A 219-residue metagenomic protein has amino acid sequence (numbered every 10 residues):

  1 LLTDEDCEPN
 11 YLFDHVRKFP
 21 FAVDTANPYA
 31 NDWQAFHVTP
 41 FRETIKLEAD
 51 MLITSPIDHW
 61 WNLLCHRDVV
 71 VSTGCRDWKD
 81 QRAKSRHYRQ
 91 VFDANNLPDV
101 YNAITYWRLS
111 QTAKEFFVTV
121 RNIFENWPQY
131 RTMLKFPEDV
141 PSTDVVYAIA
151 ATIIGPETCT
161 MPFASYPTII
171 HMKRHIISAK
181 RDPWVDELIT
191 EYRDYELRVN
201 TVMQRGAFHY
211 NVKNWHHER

Functional and structural regions predicted by a protein language model:
L1-D32: Lumenal/extracellular "mature" regions of secretory-pathway glycan-modifying transferases
L2, R17, I45-L47, V70-V71 (+2 more regions): Hydrophobic/aromatic beta-strand patches that form the interior of the parallel beta-sheet core in alpha/beta enzyme
L2-P9, S55-I57, A164-S165: Short, polar loop motifs at secondary-structure junctions
E5, T39, R108-T112: Short loop segments at secondary-structure junctions
Y11-H15, A94-I104, R108-R219: A glycosyltransferase accessory/donor-loop signature
K18, P28-Q81: GT-A fold catalytic core of metal-dependent nucleotide-sugar glycosyltransferases, centered on the diacidic
S55-D58, Q81-S85, E115-V120: A short secondary-structure junction signal
V71-V91, N96-D99: Class I SAM-dependent methyltransferase SAM-binding "motif I" and its flanking Rossmann-like core
